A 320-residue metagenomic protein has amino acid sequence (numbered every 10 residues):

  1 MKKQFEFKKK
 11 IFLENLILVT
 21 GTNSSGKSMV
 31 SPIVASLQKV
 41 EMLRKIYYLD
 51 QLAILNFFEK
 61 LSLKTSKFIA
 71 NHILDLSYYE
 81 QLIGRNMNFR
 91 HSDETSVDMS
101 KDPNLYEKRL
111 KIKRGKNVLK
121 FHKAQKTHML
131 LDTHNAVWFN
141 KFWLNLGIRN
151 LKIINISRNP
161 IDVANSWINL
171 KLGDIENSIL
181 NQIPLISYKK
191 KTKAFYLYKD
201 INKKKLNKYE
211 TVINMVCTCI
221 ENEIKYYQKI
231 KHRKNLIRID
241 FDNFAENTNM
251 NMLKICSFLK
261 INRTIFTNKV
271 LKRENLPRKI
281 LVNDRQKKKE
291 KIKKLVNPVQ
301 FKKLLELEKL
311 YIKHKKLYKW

Functional and structural regions predicted by a protein language model:
M1-L18, K191-R238, F244-W320: PAPS-dependent sulfotransferases, especially Golgi type II membrane carbohydrate sulfotransferases
I17, E41, K152-I154, I237-I239: Hydrophobic/aromatic beta-strand patches that form the interior of the parallel beta-sheet core in alpha/beta enzyme
G21-T22: P-loop (Walker A) phosphate-binding loop of NTP-binding proteins
G26-K39, W143-I148, A164-I168, R238-R263: PAPS/PAP-binding and catalytic site of the sulfotransferase fold
K45-L131, K189-I201: PAPS-dependent sulfation machinery
F58-L61, L170-D174, I255-S257: Short, hinge-like loop/turn segments at secondary-structure boundaries
M129-W138, W143-L144, S178-V212, K293: Anion-recognition interface
D132-H134, W143, G147-L170: Conserved phosphate-donor/acceptor-positioning beta-strand/loop module used by diverse small-molecule
